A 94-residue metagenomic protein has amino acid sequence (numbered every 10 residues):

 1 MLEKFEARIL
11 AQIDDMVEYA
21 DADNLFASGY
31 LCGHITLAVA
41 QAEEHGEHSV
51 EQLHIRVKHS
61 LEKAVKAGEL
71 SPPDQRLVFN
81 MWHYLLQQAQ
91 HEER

Functional and structural regions predicted by a protein language model:
M1-F26, C32-H34: Short terminal alpha-helical segments
R8, Y30, R56, L77 (+1 more regions): Charged, amphipathic alpha-helical oligomerization/scaffolding segments
D14, C32-A40, K58, E62 (+2 more regions): Amphipathic alpha-helical core segments of compact helical bundles
D21-R56: Amphipathic alpha-helical interaction modules
A42-V78: Short, charged early-sequence alpha-helical segments and their helix-coil boundaries
G68-R94: Amphipathic alpha-helical binding modules
